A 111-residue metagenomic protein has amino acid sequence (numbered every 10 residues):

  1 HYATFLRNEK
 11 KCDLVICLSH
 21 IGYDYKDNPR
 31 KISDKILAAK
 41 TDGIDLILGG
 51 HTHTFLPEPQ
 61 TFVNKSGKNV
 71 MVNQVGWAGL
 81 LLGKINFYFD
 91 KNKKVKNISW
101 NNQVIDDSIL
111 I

Functional and structural regions predicted by a protein language model:
H1-D107: Acidic, metal/ion-coordinating pockets
